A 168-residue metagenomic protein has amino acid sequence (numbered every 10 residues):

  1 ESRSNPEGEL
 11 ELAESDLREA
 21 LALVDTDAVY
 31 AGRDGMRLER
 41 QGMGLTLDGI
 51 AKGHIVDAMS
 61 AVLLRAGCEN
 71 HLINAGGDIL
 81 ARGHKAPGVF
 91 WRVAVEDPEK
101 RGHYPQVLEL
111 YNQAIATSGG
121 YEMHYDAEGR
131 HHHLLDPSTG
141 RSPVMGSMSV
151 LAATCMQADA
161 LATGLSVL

Functional and structural regions predicted by a protein language model:
E1-L168: Mature catalytic core of soluble alpha/beta enzymes
